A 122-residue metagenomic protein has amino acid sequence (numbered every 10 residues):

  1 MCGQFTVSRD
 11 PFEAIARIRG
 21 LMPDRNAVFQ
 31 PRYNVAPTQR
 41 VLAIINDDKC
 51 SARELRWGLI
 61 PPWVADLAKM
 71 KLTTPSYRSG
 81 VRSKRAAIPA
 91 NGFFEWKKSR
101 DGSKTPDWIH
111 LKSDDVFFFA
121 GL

Functional and structural regions predicted by a protein language model:
M1-L122: Short linear sequence motif anchored by a di-proline
